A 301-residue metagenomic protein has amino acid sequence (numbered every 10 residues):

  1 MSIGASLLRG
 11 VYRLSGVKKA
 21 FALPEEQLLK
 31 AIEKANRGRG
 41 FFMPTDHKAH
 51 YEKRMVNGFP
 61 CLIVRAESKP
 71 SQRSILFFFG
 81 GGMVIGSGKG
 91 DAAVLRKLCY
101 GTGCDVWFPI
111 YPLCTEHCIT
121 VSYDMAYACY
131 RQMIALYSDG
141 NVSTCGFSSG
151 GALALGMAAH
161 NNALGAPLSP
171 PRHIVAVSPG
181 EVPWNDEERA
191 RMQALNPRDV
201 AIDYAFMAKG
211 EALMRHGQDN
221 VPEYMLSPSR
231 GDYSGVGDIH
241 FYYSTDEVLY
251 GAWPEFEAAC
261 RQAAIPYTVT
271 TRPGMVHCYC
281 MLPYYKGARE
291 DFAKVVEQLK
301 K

Functional and structural regions predicted by a protein language model:
M1-K69, M207, V236: A glycine/proline-hinged amphipathic helix-loop "lid/cap" segment that gates access to hydrophobic ligand pockets
E52, V56-L62, A66-K301: Alpha/beta-hydrolase superfamily serine-hydrolase fold, recognizing
